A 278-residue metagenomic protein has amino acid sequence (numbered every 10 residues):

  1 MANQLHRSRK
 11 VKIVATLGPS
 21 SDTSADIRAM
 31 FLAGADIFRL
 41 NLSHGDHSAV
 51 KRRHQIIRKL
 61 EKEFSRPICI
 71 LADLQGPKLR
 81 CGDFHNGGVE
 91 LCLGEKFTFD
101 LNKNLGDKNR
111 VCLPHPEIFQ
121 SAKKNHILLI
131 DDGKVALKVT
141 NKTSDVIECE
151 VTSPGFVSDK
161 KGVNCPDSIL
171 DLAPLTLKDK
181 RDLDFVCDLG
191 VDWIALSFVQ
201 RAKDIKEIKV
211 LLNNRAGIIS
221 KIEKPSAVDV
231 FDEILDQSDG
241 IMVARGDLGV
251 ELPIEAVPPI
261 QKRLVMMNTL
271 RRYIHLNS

Functional and structural regions predicted by a protein language model:
M1-S278: Non-catalytic helical/linker scaffolds that mediate oligomerization, partner binding, and domain coupling around large
